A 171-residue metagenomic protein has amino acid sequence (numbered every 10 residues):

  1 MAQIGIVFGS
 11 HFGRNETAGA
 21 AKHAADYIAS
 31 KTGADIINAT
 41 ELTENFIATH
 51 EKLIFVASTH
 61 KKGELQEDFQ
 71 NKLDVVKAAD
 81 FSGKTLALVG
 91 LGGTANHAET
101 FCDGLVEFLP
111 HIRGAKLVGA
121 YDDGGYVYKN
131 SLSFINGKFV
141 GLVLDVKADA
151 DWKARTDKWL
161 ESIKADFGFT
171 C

Functional and structural regions predicted by a protein language model:
M1: Basic, amphipathic alpha-helical segments enriched in Lys/Arg and hydrophobic/aromatic residues
I4-V7, E16-H23, Y27-D35, T49-C171: FMN-binding flavodoxin-like domain, especially the glycine-rich phosphate-binding loop
G13: Conserved Rossmann-like nucleotide-cofactor binding loop
N38-T49: Short acidic low-complexity segments
